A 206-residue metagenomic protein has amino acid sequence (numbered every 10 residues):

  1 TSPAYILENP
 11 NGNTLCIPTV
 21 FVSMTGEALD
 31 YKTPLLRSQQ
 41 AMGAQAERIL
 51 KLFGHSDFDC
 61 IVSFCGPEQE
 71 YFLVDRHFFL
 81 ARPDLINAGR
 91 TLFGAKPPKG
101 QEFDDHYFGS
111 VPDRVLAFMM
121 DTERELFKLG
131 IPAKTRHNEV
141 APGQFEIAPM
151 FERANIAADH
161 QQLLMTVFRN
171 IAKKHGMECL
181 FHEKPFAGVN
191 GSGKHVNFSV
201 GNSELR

Functional and structural regions predicted by a protein language model:
T1-R206: Glycine-rich, acidic/polar active-site loops that bind/position phosphate-bearing ligands
